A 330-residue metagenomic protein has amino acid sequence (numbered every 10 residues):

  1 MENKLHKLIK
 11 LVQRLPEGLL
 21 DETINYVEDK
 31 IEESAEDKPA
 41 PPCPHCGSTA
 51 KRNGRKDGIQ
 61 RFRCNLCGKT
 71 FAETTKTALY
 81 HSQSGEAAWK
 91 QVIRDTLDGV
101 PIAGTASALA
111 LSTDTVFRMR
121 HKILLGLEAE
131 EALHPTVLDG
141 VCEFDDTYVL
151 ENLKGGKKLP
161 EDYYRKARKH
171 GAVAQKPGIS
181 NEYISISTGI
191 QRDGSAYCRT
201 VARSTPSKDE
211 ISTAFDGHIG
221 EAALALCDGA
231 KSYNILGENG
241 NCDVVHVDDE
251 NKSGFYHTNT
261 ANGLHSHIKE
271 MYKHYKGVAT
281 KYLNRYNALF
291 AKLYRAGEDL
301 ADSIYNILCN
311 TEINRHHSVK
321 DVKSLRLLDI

Functional and structural regions predicted by a protein language model:
M1-I330: Residue-level recognition of single "structural anchor" positions that define or cap local secondary structure
